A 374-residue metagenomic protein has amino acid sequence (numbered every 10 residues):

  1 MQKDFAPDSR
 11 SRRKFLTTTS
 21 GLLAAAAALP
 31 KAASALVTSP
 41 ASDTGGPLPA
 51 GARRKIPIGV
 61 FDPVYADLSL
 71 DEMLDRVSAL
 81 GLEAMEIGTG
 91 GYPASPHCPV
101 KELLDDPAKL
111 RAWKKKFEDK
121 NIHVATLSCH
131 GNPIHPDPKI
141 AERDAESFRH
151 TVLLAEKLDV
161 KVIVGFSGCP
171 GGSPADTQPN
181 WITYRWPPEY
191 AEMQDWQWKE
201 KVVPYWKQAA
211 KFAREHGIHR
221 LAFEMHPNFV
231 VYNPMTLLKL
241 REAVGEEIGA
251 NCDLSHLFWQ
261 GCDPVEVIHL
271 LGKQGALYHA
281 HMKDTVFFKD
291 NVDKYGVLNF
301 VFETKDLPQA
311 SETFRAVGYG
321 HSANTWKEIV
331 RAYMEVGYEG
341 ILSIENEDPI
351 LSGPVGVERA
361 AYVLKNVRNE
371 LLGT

Functional and structural regions predicted by a protein language model:
M1-S11: N-terminal secretory signal peptides
T19-K31, S42, K116-D119, H123-T126 (+2 more regions): Active-site acidic/histidine proton-transfer and metal-coordination neighborhood in alpha/beta enzyme cores
K31-D67, D75-R76: C-terminal segment of N-terminal export signals and the immediately downstream linker at the start of the mature
L48-R53, L74-A79, L103-A125, V152-K157 (+4 more regions): Acidic (Asp/Glu)-rich catalytic clusters
K55, A84-M85, L127, W186-G320: Acidic/histidine-rich catalytic cores of soluble enzymes
D67-V77, R143-V152, C262-L270, W326-E328: Short, acidic/polar
M73-G91: Catalytic domains of carbohydrate-active enzymes, especially glycoside hydrolases
G88-A112: Glycine-rich, proline-tolerant flexible connector loops at the mouths of alpha/beta enzymes
